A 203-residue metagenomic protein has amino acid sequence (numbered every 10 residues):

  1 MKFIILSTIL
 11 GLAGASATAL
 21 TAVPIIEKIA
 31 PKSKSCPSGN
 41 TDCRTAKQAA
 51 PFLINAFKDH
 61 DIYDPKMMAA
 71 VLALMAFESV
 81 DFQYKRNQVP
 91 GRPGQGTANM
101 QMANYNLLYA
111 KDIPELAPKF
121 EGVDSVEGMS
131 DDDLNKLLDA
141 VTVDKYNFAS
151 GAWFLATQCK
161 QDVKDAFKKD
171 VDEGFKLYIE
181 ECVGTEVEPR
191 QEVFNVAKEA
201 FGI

Functional and structural regions predicted by a protein language model:
M1-A22, G202-I203: Fungal secretory targeting signals
A19-F52, F57, K66-K160: Peptidoglycan-targeting cell-wall enzymes and recognition modules
Y63: Contiguous, function-dense segments enriched for cysteine-driven chemistry and partner/ligand-binding capacity
M75-S79, V163-E188: Acidic helix/loop microenvironments that form the catalytic cleft of cell-wall polysaccharide enzymes
K85-N87, V163-D165, R190-V193: A short secondary-structure junction signal
K145-A152, D172-K176, Q191: Short amphipathic alpha-helical surface patches that serve as generic macromolecular interface elements
F154-Q161, E181-T185, A200: Hydrophobic alpha-helical segments
P189-I203: C-terminal helix/juxtamembrane-tail motif
